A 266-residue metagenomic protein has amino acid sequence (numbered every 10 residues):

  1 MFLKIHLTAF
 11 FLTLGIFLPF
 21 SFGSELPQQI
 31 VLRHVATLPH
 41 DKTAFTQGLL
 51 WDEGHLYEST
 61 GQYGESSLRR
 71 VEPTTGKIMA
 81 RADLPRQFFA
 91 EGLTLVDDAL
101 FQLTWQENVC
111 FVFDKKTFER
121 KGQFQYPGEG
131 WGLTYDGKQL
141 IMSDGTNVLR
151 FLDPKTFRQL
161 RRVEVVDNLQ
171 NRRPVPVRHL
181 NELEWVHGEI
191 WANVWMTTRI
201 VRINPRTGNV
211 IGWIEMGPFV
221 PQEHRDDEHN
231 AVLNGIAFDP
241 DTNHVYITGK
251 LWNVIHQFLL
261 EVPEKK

Functional and structural regions predicted by a protein language model:
S24-T43, P73-K77: A short helix->beta-strand "capping" segment at the edge of beta-propeller domains
R33-P39, K77-D83, E119-F124, R161-R173 (+2 more regions): A short beta-strand motif characteristic of beta-propeller blades
V35-S67, A82-T94, G249-N253: Beta-strand-rich domains and repeat architectures in extracellular enzymes and scaffolds, especially beta-propellers
D41-E53, R86-V96, Y126-S143, R172-G188 (+1 more regions): Beta-rich, blade/repeat-based domains predominating in secreted/periplasmic proteins but also intracellular
E58-Q62, L100-E107, M142-T146, A192-M196 (+1 more regions): Conserved beta-strand positions in repeat-built beta-propeller and related beta-rich domains
V71-G76, D114-F118, P154-F157, N204-G208 (+1 more regions): Short loop/turn segments that connect beta-strands within beta-propeller blades
T75-V112, F118-G130: Blade-loop segments of beta-propeller domains
C110-R172: Hydrophobic, well-structured mid-protein blocks that either form specific transmembrane helices
